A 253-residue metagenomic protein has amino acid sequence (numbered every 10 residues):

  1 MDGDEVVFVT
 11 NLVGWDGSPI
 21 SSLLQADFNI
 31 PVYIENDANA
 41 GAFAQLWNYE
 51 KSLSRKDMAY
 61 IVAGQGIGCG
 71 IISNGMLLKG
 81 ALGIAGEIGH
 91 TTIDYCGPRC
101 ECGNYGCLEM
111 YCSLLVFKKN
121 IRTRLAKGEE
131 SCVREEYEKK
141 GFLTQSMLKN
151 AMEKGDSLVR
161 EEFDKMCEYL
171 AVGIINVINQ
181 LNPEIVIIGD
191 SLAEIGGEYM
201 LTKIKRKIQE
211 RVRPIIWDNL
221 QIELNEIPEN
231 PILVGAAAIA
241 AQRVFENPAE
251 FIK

Functional and structural regions predicted by a protein language model:
M1-G17, I185, G189-L192: Short beta-strand-loop/turn "lid" adjacent to the catalytic site in phosphate-handling enzymes
M1-G3, N39-A42, G68, L78 (+2 more regions): Short, active-site-adjacent cap segments at secondary-structure transitions
D4-V6, A44-W47, I72-S73: Short acidic, glycine/serine/threonine-rich loops at helix termini
S22, A26-I30, Y49-S54, Y95-R99 (+2 more regions): ATP-binding/phosphotransfer module of carbohydrate and carboxylate kinases, centering on a glycine-rich
V32, N36-M58: Conserved phosphate-binding catalytic cores of ATP/NTP-utilizing and phosphoryl-transfer enzymes
D37, G64, A236: Active-site glycine-centered loops adjacent to acidic/histidine catalytic or metal-binding residues that shape
Y49-E50, S54-C112: Glycine-rich phosphate-binding loop of actin/hexokinase-like ATP-binding domains
